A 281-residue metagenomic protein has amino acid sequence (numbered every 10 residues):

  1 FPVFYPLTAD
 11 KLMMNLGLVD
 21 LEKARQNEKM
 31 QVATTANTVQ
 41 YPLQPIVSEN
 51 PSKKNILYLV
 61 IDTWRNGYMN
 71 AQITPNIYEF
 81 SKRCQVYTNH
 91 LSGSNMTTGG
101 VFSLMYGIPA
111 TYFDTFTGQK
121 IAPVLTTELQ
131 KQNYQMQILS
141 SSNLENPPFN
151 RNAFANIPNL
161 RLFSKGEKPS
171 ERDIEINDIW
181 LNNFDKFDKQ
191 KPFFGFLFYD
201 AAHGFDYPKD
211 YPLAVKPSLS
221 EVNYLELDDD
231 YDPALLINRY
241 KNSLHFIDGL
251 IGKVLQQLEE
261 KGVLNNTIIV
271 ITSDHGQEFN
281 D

Functional and structural regions predicted by a protein language model:
F1-Y224: Active-site-proximal alpha/beta segments of enzymes that process anionic O-linked groups
L57-Y58, N242-D281: Metal-dependent active-site segment of extracytoplasmic phospho-/sulfohydrolases and closely related
F116-P123, A234-I247: A short beta-strand-to-alpha-helix junction
E175, W180, P233, D248-L250: C-terminal active-site subregion of NodB/CE4 polysaccharide deacetylases
L225-L236: Short glycine/proline-rich turn/loop motifs
